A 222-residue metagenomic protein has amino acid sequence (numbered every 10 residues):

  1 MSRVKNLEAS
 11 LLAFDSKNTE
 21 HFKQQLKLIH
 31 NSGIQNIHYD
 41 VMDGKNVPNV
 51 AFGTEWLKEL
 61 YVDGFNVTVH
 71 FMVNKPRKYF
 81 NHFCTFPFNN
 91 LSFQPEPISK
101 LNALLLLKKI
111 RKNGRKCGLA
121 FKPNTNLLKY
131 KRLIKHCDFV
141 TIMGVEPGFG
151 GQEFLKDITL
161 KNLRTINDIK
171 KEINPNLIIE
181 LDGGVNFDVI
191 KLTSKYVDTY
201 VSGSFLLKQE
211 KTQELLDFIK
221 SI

Functional and structural regions predicted by a protein language model:
M1-N90, I98-L101, K109, C117 (+4 more regions): Conserved N-terminal beta1-alpha1 strand-loop-helix module at the mouth
I37-Y39, M143, L181-G183: Active-site flanking residues adjacent to catalytic metal/cofactor-binding acidic residues
F65, F88, N113-R115, K170 (+1 more regions): A short helix->loop->beta-strand "cap" motif at the edges of active sites that frequently abuts
L91-S99, M143-E153, Y196-L216: Glycine-rich phosphate-binding active-site loops on the catalytic face of alpha/beta enzymes
C117-F121, I179-D182: Short, hydrophobic beta-strand segments that form beta-sheet elements in well-ordered domains
M143-V145, D157, K161, I166-K171: Classical nucleotidyltransferase
D168, E172-L181, N186-I190, S194 (+1 more regions): Alpha/beta catalytic cores of nucleotide-metabolism and tRNA/nucleoside-modifying enzymes
